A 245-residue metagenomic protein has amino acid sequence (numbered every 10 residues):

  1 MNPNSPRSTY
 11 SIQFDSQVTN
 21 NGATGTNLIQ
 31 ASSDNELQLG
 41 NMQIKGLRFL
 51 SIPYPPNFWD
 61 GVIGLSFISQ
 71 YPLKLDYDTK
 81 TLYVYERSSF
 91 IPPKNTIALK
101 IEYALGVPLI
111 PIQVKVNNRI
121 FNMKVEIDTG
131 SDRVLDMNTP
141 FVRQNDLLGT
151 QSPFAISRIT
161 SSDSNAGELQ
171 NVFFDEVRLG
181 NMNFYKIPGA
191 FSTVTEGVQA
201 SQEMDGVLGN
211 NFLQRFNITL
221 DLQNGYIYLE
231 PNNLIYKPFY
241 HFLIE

Functional and structural regions predicted by a protein language model:
M1-E245: Pepsin/retropepsin-fold aspartyl endopeptidases
